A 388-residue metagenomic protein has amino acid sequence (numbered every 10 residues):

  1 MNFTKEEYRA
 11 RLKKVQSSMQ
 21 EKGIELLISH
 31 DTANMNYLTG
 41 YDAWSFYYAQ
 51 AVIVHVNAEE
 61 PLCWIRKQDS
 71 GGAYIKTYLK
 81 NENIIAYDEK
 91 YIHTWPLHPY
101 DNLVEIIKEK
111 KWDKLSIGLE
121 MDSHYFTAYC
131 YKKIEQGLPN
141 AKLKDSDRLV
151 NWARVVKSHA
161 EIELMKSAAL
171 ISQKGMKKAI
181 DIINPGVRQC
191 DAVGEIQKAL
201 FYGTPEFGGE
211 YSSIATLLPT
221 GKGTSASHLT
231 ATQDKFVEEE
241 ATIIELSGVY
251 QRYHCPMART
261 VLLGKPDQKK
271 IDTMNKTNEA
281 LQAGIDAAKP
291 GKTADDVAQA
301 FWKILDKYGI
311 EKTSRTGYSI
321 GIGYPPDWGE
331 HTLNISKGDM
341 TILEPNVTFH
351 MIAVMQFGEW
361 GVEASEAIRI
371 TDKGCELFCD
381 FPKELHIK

Functional and structural regions predicted by a protein language model:
M1-K388: Active-site neighborhoods and metal-handling regions in enzymes and metal-associated proteins
